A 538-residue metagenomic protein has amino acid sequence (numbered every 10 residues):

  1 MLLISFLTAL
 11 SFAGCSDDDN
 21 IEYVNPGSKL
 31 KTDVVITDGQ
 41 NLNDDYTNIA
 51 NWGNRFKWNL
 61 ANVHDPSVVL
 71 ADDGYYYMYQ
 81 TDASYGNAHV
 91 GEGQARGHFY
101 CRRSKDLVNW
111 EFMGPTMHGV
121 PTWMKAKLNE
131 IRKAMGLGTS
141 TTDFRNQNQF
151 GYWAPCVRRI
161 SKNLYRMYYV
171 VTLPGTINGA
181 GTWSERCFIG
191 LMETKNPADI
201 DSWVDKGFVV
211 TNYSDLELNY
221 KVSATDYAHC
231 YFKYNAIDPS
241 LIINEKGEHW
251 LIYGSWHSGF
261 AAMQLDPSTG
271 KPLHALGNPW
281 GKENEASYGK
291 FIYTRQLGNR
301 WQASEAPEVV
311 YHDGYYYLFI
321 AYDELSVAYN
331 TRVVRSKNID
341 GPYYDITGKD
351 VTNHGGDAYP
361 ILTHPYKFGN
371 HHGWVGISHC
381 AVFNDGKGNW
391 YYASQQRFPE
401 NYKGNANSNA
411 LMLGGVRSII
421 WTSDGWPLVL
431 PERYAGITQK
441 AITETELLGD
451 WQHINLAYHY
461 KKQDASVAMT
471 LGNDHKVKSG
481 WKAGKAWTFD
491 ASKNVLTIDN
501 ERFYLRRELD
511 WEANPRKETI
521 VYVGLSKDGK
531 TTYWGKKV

Functional and structural regions predicted by a protein language model:
L2-S11: Bacterial N-terminal signal peptides
C15-V538: Carbohydrate-active catalytic/glycan-binding domains of CAZyme proteins, especially the secreted or lumenal ectodomains
